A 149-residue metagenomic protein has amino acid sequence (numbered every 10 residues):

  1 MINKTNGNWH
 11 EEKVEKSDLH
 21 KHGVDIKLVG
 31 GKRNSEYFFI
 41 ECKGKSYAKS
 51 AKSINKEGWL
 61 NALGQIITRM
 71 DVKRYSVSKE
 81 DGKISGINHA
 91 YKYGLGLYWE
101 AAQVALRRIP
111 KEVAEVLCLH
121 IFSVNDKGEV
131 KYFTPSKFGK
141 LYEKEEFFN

Functional and structural regions predicted by a protein language model:
M1-K21, K27: A short acidic/basic microdomain associated with nuclease active sites
E15-K16, L28-G30, K52-W59: Short, surface-exposed loop/turn motifs that are enriched in glycine and acidic residues and include a nearby proline
K21-G23, S35-Y37, N61-G64, N88-A90 (+1 more regions): Short connector loops at helix/strand junctions that flank enzyme active sites, especially segments positioning acidic
I26-G30, S35-S50, R69: Conserved catalytic cores of phosphodiester-cleaving nucleases, focusing on short active-site segments
K45-K73: Mg2+/Mn2+-dependent nuclease catalytic core
K49, V104-A105, K131-F133: Switch/connector loops and helix/strand junctions flanking conserved nucleotide-binding motifs in nucleotide-processing
M70-G128: Nucleic-acid nuclease catalytic cores
V113-N149: Charged, low-complexity C-terminal accessory regions
